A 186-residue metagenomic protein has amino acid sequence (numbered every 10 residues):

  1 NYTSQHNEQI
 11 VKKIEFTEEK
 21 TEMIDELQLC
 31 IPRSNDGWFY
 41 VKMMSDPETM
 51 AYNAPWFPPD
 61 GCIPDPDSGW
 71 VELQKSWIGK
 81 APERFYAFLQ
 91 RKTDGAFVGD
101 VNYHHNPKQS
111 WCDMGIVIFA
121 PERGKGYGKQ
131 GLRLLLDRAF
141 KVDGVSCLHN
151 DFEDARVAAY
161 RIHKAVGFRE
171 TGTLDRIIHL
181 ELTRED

Functional and structural regions predicted by a protein language model:
Y2-P121, R169, D175-D186: GNAT-family acyltransferases
F119, N150-Y160: Conserved beta-strand-loop-alpha-helix junction that forms the acyl-donor binding cleft
K125-R138, Y160-A165: Conserved acetyl-CoA-binding loop-helix of GNAT-fold acetyltransferases
K141-D151: Conserved GNAT acetyl-CoA-binding A-motif
